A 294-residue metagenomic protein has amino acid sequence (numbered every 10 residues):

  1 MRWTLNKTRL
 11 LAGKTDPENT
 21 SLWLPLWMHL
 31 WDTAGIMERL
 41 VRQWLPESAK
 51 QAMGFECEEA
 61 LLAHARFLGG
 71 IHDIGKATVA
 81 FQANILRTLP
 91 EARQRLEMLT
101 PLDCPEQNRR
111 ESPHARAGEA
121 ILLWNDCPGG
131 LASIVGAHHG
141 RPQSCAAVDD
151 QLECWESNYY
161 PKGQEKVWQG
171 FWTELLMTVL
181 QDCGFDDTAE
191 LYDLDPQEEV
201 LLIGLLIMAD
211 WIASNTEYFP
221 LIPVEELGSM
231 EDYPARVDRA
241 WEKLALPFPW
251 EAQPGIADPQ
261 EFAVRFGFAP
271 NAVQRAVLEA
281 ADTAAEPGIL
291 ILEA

Functional and structural regions predicted by a protein language model:
R2-P254: Accessory nucleic-acid engagement/destabilization modules that flank
M28-H29, P254-I291: Conserved pre-motif I regulatory segment
A294: Conserved Walker A/P-loop ATP-binding site and its immediately adjacent core in helicase/helicase-like ATPase domains
